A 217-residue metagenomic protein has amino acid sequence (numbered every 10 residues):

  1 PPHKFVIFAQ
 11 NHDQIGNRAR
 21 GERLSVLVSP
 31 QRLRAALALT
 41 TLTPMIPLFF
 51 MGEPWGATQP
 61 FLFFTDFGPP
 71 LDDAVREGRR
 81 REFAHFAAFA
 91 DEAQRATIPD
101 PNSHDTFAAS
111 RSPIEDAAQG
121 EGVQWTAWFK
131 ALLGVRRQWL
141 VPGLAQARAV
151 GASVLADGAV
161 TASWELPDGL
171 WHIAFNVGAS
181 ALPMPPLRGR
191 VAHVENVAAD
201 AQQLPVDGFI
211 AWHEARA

Functional and structural regions predicted by a protein language model:
P1, L166-P167, L187, L204: Flexible, charged surface loops at secondary-structure boundaries
P2-W171, A179: Loop/helix patches that line or flank the sugar-binding groove of alpha-linked glycan CAZymes
A145-V154, G189-V194, A199: Short secondary-structure junctions
S163, A181-P183, Q203: Ser/Thr- (and often Asn-) enriched beta-sheet segments in non-cytosolic proteins
L166-P167, V194-V197, H213-R216: Short, flexible beta-strand-to-coil junctions
W171, S180-V197: Beta-strand-rich binding/interaction modules
D200-A217: C-terminal beta-strand-rich structural cap/linker in extracellular carbohydrate-active enzymes
